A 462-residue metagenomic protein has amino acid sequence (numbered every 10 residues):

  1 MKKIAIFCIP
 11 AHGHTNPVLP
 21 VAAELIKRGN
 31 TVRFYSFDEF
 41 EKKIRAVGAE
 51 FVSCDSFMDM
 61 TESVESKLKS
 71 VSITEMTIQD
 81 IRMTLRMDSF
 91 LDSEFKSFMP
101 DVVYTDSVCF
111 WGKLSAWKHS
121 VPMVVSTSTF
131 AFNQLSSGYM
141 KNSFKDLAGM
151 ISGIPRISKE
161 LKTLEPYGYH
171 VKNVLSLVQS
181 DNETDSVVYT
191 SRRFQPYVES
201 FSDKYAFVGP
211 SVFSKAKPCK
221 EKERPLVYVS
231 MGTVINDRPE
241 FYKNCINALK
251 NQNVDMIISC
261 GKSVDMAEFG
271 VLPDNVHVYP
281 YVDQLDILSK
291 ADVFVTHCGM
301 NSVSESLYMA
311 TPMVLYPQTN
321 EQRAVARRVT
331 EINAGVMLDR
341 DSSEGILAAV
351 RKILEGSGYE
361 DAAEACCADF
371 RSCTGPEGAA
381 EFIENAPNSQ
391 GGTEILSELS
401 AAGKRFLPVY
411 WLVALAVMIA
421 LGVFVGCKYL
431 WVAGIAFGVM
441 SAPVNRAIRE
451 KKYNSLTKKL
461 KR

Functional and structural regions predicted by a protein language model:
M1-H12, V21: Nucleotide-activated donor-dependent transferases that construct or modify glycoconjugates
K2, K27-N30, F37-A46, E50-L226 (+1 more regions): Nucleotide-sugar-dependent glycosyltransferase catalytic domains
T15-I26, E39-F40: Short amphipathic alpha-helix
A22, V103-T105, Y281-R327: A donor-sugar binding/catalytic signature common to diverse glycosyltransferases and related nucleotide-sugar
R224, V264-Y281: Nucleotide-activated donor-binding/catalytic signature segment of Leloir-type glycosyltransferases, i.e., the conserved
N320-A349, D361: Change "using UDP/GDP/dTDP sugars" to "using nucleotide sugars
G345-L421: C-terminal amphipathic helix plus adjacent low-complexity, charged tail appended to glycosyltransferase catalytic
L430-M440: Hydrophobic core segments of alpha-helical transmembrane domains in multi-pass membrane proteins
